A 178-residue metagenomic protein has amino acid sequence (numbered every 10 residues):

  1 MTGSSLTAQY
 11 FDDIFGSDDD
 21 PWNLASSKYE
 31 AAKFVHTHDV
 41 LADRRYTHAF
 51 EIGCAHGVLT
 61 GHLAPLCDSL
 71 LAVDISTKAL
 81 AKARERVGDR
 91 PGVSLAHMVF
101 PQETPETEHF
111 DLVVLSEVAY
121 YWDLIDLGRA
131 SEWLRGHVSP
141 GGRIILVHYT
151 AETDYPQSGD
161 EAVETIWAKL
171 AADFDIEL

Functional and structural regions predicted by a protein language model:
M1-R44, H48-I52, H56-E106, W122-G136 (+1 more regions): Class I (Rossmann-like) S-adenosyl-L-methionine-dependent methyltransferase catalytic domain, capturing the SAM-binding
P105-V113: A short acidic, Gly/Pro-enriched loop at the edge of an enzyme's catalytic core that lines a small-molecule cofactor
L112-I125: A short SAM/SAH-binding and catalytic strip from SAM-dependent methyltransferases
